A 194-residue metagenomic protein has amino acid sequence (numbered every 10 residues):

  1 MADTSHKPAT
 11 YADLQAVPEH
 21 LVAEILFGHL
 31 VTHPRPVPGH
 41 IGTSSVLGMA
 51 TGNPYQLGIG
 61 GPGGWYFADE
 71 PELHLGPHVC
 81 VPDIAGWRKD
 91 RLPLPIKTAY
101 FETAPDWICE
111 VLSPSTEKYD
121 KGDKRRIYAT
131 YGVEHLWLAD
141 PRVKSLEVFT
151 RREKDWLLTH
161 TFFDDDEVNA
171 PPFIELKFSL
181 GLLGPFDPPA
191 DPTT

Functional and structural regions predicted by a protein language model:
M1-T194: Gly/Pro/Ser/Thr-rich low-complexity, intrinsically disordered segments predominantly at protein N-termini
